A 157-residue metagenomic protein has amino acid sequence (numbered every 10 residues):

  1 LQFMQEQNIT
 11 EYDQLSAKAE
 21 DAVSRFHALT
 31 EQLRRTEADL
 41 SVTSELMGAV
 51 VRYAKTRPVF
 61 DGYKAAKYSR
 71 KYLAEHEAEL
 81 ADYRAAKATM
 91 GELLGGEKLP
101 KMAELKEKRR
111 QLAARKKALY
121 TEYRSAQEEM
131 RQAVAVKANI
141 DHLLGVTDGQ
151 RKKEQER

Functional and structural regions predicted by a protein language model:
L1-R157: Extended intrinsically disordered terminal tails
